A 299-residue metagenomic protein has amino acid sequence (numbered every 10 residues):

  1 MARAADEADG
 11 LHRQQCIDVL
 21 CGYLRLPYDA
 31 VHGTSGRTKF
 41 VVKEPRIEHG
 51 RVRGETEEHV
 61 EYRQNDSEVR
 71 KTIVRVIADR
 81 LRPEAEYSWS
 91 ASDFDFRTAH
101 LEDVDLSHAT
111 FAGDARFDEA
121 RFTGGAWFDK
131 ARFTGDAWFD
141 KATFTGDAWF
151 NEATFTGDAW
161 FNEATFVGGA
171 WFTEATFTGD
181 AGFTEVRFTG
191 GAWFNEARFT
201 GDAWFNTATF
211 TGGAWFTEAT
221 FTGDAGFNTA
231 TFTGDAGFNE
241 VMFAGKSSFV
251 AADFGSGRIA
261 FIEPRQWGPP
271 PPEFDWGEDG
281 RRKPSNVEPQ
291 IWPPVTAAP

Functional and structural regions predicted by a protein language model:
M1-P299: N-terminal leader/targeting and pre-domain segments
